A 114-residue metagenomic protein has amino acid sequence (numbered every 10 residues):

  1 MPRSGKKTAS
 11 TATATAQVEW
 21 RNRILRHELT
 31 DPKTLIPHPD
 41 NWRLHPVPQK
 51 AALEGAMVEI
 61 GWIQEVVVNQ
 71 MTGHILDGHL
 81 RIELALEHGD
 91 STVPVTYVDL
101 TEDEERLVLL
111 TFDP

Functional and structural regions predicted by a protein language model:
P2-L100, E104-P114: Short, charged/polar connector segments at secondary-structure boundaries
